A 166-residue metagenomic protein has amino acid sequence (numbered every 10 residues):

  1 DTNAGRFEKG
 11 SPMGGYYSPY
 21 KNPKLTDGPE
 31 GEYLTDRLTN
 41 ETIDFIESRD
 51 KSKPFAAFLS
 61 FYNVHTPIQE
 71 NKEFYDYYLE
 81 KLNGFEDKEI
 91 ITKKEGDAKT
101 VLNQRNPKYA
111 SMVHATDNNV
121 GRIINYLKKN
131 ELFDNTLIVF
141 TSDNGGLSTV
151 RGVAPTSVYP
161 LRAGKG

Functional and structural regions predicted by a protein language model:
D1, N63-E89, R151-P160: Aromatic- and acidic-residue-enriched segments that line the glycan-binding/catalytic groove of carbohydrate-active
D1-E70, K94-A110: Formylglycine-dependent
L38, A115-T116: Outer-membrane beta-barrel transmembrane strands
F45, N119-Y126: Short alpha-helical functional segments enriched in proximate histidine and acidic residues
F55-S60, H114, L137-T141, P160: Structural recognition of the beta-strand scaffold that forms the well-ordered cores of secreted hydrolase catalytic
P67-K72, N125-G166: Histidine-centered active-site microenvironments of extracellular/periplasmic hydrolases and transferases
E73-A115: Extended hydrophobic/aromatic segments used for targeting, binding, or gating
K108-M112, V120, G146: Extended, non-catalytic substrate-recognition/exosite surfaces adjacent to catalytic cores, especially in enzymes
